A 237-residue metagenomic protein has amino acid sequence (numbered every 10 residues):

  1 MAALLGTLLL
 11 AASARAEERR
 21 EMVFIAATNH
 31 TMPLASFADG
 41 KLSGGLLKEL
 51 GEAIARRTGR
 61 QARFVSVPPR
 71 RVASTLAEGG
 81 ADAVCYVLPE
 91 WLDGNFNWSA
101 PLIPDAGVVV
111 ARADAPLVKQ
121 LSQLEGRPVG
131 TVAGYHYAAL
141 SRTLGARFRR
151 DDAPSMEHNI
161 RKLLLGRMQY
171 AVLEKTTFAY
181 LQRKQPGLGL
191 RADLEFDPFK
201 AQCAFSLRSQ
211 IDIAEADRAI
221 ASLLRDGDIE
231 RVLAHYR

Functional and structural regions predicted by a protein language model:
A2-A11: Bacterial N-terminal signal peptides
A12-A16: Sec/Tat signal peptide C-region and signal peptidase I cleavage site
E17-G94, T131, A216: Extracytoplasmic small-molecule ligand-binding "clamshell" domains of the periplasmic binding protein/Venus flytrap
T28-H30, D105-V108, R183-A221: Periplasmic-binding protein-like
Q61, V67, H136-P154, L190-R191 (+1 more regions): Ligand-binding clefts/hinges and TM-proximal coupling segments of bilobed small-molecule sensing domains
R63-S74, D151-R161, L165: Short helix-initiation/N-cap motifs at beta->coil->alpha
S74-T75, V87-N95, Q169-D197: A ligand-binding cleft/hinge motif common to bilobed small-molecule-binding domains
A111-V129: Flexible hinge/capping segments at coil-to-helix
